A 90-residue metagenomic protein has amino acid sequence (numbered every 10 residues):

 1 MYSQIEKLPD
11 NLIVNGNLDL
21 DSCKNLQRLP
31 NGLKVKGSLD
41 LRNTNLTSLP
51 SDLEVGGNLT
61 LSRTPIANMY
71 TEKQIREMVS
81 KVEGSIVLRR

Functional and structural regions predicted by a protein language model:
M1-L8, E77: Intrinsically disordered, low-complexity linker/propeptide segments enriched in Ser/Thr/Gly/Pro and acidic residues
Y2-S3, C23-K24, T44, T64: Conserved "Asn-ladder"/turn position within leucine-rich repeats
K7, K24, K34-K36, K73 (+2 more regions): Context-gated lysine
L8, L20, L26-L29, L46-L49 (+1 more regions): Canonical leucine-rich repeat
T47-R90: Leucine-rich solenoid repeat scaffolds
